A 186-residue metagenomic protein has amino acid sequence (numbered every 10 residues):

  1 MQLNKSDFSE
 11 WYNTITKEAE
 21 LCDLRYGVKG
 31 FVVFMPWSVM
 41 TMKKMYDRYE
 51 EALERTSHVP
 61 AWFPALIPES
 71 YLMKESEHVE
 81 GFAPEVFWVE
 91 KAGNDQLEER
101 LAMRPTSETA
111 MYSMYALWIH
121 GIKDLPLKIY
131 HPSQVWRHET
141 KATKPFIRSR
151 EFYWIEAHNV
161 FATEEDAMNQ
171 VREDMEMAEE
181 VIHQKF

Functional and structural regions predicted by a protein language model:
M1-F186: TRNA-recognition modules of translation machinery and tRNA-sensing kinases, especially anticodon-binding
